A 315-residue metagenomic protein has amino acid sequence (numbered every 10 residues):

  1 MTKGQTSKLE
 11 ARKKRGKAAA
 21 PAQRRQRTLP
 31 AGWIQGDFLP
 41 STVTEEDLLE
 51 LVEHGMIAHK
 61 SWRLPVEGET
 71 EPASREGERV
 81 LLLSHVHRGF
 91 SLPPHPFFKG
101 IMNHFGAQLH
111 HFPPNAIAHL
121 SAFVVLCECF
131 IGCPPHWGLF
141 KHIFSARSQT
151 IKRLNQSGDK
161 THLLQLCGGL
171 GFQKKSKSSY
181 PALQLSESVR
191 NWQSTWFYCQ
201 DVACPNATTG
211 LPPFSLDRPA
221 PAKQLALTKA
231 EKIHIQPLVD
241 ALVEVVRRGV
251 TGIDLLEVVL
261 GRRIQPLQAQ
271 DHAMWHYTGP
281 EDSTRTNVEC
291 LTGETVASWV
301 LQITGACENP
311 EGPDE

Functional and structural regions predicted by a protein language model:
M1-E315: Residue-register detector that marks a fixed positional context within folded domains
